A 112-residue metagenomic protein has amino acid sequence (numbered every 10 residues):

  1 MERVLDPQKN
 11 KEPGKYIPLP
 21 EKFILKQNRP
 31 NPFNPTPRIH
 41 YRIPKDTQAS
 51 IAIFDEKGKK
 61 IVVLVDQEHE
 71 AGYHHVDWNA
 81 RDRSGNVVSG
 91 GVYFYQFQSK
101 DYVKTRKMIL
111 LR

Functional and structural regions predicted by a protein language model:
E2-Q8, S89-R112: C-terminal tail/sorting-segment detector
D6-R29, F33-I53, V63, H75-W78: Glycine-centered coil/turn sites that cap beta-strands in beta-rich domains
P32-N34, K57, S99-D101: A generic beta-sheet turn/junction motif
R42-P44, R81, Q98, L111: Solvent-exposed residues in well-ordered beta-strands and their adjoining turns, especially edge/terminal strands
D55-E56, D82: Short, acidic, Ser/Thr-enriched surface-loop or helix-capping motifs
K59-V65: Surface-exposed loop/edge segments in extracytoplasmic proteins
V65-K100: Short, surface-exposed loop/turn motifs with a glycine/proline- and acidic-biased composition
